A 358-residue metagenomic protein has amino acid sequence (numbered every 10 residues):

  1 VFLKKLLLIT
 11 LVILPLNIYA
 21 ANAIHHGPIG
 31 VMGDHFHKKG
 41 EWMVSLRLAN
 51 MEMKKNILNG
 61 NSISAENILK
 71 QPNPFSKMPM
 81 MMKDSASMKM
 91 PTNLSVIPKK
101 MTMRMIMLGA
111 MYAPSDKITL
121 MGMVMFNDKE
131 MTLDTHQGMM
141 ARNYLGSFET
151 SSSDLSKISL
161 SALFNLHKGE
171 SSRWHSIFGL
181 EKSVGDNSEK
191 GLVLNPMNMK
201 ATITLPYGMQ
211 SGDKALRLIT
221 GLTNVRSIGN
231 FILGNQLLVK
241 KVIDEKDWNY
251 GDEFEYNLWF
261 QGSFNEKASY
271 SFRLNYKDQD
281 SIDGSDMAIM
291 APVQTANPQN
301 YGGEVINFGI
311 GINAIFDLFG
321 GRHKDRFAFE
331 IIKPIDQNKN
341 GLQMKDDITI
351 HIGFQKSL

Functional and structural regions predicted by a protein language model:
Y19-M90, L163-N165, V184-S188, S211: Outer-membrane beta-barrel biogenesis signature
V31, T92-V96, N143-T150, T204-Q210 (+3 more regions): Extracellular loop and loop/strand-boundary signature of outer-membrane beta-barrel proteins
G33-H35, L46-L48, L108-Y112, G122 (+7 more regions): Residues on the lipid-exposed face of transmembrane beta-strands in outer-membrane beta-barrel proteins
G40, T102-I106, Y144, S152-I158 (+5 more regions): Residues that define the transmembrane beta-barrel architecture of outer-membrane proteins
W42, K117-L120, L160, G169-W174 (+3 more regions): Repeated loop/turn-to-beta-strand initiation elements of outer-membrane beta-barrel proteins
L48-K54, V124-E130, L166, L180-D186 (+6 more regions): Transmembrane beta-strands of outer-membrane beta-barrel pores
I57-N59, I63-P79, K83-K89, K168 (+1 more regions): Outer membrane beta-barrel transmembrane domains
M125-L238, V242, Y301-G303: Outer-membrane pore/translocation modules
